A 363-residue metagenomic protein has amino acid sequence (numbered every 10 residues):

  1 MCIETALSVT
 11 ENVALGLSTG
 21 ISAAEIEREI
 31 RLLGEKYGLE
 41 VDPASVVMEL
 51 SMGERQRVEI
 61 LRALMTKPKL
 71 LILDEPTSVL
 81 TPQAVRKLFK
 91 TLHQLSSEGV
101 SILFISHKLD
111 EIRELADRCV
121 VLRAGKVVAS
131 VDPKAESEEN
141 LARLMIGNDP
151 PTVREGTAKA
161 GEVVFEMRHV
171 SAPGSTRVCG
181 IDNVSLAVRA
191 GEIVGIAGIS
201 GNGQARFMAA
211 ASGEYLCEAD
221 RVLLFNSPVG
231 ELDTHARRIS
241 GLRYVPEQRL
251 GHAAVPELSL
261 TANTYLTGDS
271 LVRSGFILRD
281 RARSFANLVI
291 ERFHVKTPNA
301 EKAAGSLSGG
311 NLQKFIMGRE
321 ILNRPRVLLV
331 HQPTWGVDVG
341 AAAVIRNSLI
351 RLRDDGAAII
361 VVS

Functional and structural regions predicted by a protein language model:
M1-S363: Glycine-rich phosphate-binding loops of nucleotide-dependent enzymes
